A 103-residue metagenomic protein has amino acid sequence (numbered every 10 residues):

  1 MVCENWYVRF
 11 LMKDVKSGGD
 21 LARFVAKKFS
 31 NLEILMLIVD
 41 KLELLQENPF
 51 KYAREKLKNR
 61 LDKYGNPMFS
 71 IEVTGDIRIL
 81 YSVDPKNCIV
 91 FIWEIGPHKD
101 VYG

Functional and structural regions predicted by a protein language model:
M1-D76, D84-I89, H98-G103: Basic, Lys/Arg-enriched alpha-helical interface segments
R78-I79, I92: C-terminal edge-of-domain segments
